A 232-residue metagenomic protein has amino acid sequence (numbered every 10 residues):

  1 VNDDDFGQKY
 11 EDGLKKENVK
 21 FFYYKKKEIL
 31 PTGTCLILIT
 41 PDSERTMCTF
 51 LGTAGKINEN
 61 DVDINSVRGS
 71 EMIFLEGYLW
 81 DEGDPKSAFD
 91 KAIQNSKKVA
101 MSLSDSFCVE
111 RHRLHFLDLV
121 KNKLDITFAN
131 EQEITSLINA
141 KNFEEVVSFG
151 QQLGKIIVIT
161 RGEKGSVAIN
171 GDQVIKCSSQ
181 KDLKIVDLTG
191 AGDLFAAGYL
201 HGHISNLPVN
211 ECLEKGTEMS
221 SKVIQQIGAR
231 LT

Functional and structural regions predicted by a protein language model:
N2, Q8-K26, L30, I39-I175: Ribokinase/PfkB-type carbohydrate-kinase core domain
L114, N142-T232: Conserved phosphate-binding/catalytic region of the ribokinase-like
